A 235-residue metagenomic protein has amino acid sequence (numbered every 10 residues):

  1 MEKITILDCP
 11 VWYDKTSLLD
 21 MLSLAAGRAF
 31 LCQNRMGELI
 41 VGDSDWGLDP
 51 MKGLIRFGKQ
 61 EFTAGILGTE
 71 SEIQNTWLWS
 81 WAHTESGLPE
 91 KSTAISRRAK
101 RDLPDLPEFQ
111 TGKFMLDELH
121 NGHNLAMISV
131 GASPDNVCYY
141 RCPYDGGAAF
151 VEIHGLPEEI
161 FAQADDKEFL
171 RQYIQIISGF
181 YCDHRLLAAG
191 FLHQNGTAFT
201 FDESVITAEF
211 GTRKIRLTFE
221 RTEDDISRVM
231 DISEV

Functional and structural regions predicted by a protein language model:
M1-I95: N-terminal leader/presequence regions that precede the main folded/catalytic core
L18, L24-G27, L31, V41 (+4 more regions): Generic surface-pattern signal
C32-M36, D117-S133, R185-A198, T207-G211: Short, solvent-exposed secondary-structure boundary motifs
D43-M51, P143-D145, T200-S204, R221-D224: Short, ordered beta-strand-loop transition motifs
R56-E61, A82-H83, H154-L156, E209-K214 (+1 more regions): Secondary-structure transition/turn motif
F62-E70, E152, I215-R221: Short amphipathic beta-strand/extended segments with alternating polar/hydrophobic composition
T84-C182: Surface-exposed beta-loop interaction hotspot
A164-V235: Alpha-helical oligomerization segments
